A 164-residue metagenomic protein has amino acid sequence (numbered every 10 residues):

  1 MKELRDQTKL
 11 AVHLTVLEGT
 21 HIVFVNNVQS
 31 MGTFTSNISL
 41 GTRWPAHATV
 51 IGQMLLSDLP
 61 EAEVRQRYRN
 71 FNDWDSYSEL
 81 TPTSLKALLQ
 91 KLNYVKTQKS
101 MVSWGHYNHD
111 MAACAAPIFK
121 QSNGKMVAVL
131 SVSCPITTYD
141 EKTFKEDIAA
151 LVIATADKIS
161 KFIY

Functional and structural regions predicted by a protein language model:
M1-Q29, A150-I163: Intrinsically disordered, low-complexity terminal regulatory regions
K9, V64, T97-M101, D157 (+1 more regions): Generic structural signal for secondary-structure transition and capping sites
N27-V28, D58, V132-P135: Generic beta-structure capping elements
M31-T33: A short alpha->loop->secondary-structure connector
S36-Y107: Short, solvent-exposed recognition segments
D75, T138-D140, I163: Short amphipathic alpha-helical interaction patches enriched in hydrophobic/aromatic residues with interspersed Lys/Arg
L80-K158: Extended hydrophobic
